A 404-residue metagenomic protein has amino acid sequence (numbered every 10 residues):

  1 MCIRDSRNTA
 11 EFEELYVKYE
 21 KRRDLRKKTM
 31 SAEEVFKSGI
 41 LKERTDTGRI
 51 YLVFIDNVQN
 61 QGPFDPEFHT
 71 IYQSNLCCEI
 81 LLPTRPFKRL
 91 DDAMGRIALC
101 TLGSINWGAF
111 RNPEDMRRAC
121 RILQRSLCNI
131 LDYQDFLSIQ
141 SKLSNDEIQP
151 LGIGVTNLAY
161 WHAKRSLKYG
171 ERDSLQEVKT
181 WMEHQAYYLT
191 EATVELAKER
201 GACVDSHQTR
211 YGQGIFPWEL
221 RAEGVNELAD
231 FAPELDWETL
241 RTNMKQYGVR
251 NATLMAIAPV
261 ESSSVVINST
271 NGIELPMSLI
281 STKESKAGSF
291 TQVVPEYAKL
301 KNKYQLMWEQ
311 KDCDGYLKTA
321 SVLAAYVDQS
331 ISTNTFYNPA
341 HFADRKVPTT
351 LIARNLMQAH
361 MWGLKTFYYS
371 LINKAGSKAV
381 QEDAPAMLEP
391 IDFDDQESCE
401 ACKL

Functional and structural regions predicted by a protein language model:
M1-I3: Short, small-residue-biased leader/transition segments that mark boundaries at the very start of proteins
Y16, E20-R23, I40-T45, N106-A109 (+9 more regions): Structural signal for hydrophobic packing residues in well-ordered secondary-structure cores of soluble enzyme domains
K27, L41, R89-M94, F110-R118 (+7 more regions): Alpha-helix capping and helix-loop boundary segments enriched in small/acidic/polar residues
R44-N145, P150, V155-R165, S269-N271 (+2 more regions): Function-dense linear segments that define catalytic or interfacial modules in macromolecule-processing proteins
C77-T84, L127, L131-D132, A229-E234 (+2 more regions): Catalytic alpha/beta core of large soluble enzyme barrels
L102, L158, E261, A359 (+1 more regions): Hydrophobic, well-ordered secondary-structure elements that form the walls of internal hydrophobic environments
C120-K142, K168-V260, S332: Internal maturation/activation junctions in enzymes
P390-L404: Short acidic, low-complexity intrinsically disordered linear motifs used for protein-protein interactions
